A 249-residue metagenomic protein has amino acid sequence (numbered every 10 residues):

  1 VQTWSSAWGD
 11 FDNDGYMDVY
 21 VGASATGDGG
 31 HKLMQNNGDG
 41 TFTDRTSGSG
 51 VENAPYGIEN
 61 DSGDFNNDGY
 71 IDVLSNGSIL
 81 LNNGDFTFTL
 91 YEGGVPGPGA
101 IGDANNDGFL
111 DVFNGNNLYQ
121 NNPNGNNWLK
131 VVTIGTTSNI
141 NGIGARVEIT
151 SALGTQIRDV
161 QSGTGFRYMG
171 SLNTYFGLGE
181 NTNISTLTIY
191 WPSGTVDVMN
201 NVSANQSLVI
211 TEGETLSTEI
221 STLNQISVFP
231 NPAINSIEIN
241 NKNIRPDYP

Functional and structural regions predicted by a protein language model:
V1-Q2, R45-P55, L90-G97, S138: Short loop/turn motifs that recur once per blade in beta-propeller domains
W4-N13, Q35, Y56-N67, G97-N106 (+1 more regions): Beta-propeller blade termini
G9, G22, G63, G102 (+3 more regions): Surface-exposed loop and edge beta-strand positions of immunoglobulin-like domains
V19-S24, V73-N76, V112-N114, L187: Hydrophobic beta-strand segments that make up the repeating blades of beta-propeller and related beta-repeat
G27-R45, G77-L90, N116-K130: Beta-propeller blade repeat segments, especially FG-GAP/WD-type strand-to-loop junctions in 6- to 7-bladed propeller
F88, E92, P98, A104-N224: Gly/Ser/Thr/Pro-enriched helix-cap/hinge segments flanking short amphipathic alpha-helices
S138-N141, N243-Y248: A short beta-turn/strand-edge loop motif at beta-sheet boundaries
L216-R245: Surface-exposed, proline-anchored Ser/Thr-rich loop/turn motifs
